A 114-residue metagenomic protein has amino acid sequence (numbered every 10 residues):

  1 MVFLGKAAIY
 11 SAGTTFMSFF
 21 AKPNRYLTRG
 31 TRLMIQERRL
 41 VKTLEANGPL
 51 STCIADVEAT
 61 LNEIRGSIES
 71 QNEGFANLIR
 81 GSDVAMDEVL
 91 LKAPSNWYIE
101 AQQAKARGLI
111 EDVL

Functional and structural regions predicted by a protein language model:
M1-R107, V113: Conserved catalytic cores of soluble enzyme domains, especially glycine-rich substrate-binding beta-alpha loops
